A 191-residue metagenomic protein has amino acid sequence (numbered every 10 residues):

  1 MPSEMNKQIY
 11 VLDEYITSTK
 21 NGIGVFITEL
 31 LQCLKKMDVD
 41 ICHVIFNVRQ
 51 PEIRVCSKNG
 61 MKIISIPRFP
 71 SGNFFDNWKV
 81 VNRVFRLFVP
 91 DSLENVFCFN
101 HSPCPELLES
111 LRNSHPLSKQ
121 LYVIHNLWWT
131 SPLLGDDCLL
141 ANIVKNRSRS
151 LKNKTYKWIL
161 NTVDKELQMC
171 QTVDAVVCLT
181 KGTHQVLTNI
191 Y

Functional and structural regions predicted by a protein language model:
M1-P51, V89-S92, P116-S118, Q171 (+1 more regions): N-terminal subdomain of nucleotide-sugar transferases
K58-R86, C98, R147-Y156: A short, charged, and often flexible helix/loop element on the N-terminal side of the glycosyltransferase catalytic
F99, C178-L179: Short beta-strand scaffold positions
F99-P105, I124-L127: Short His-centered aromatic/hydrophobic patch
P103-C104, G182-H184: Alpha-helix capping/helix-boundary segments
R112-L151: Active-site proximal beta-strand in glycosyltransferases
H115, M169-T172, H184-Y191: Helix-loop-beta element that forms the nucleotide-linked donor phosphate-binding surface in glycosyltransferases
N142-V176: Membrane-proximal helix-turn-helix segments that form the acceptor-binding/catalytic region of lipid-linked
